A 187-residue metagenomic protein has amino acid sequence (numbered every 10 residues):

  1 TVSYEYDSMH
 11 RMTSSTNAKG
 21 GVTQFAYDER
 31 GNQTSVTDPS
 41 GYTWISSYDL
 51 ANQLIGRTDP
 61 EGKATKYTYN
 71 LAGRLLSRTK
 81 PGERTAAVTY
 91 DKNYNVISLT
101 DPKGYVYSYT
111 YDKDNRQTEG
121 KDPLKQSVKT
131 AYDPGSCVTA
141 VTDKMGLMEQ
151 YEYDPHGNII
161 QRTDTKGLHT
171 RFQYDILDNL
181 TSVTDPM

Functional and structural regions predicted by a protein language model:
T1-N17, G21-D38, Y42-D59, K63-K80 (+4 more regions): Beta-strand elements of repeat-based all-beta scaffolds
